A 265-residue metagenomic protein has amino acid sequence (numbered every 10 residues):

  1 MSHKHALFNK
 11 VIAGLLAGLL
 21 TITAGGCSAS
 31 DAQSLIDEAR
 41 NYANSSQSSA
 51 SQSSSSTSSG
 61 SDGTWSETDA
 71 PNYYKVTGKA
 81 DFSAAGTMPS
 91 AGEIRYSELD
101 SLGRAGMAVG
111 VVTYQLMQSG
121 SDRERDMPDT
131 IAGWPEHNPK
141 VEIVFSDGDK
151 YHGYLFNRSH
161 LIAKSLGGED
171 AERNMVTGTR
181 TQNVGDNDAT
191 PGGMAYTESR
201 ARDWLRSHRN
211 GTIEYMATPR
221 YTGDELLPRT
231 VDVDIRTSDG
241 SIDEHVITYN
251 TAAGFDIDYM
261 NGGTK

Functional and structural regions predicted by a protein language model:
S2-A13: Bacterial N-terminal signal peptides that target proteins for export
A6-F8, A50, S55, A163: Intrinsic structural disorder/low-complexity segments
A13-T21: Hydrophobic helical h-region of N-terminal Sec-dependent signal peptides in bacterial secretory/periplasmic proteins
I22-G26: C-terminal motif of bacterial Sec signal peptides marking the signal peptidase cleavage site
S28-S30: Bacterial signal peptide processing site
A32-A84: N-terminal, intrinsically disordered, polar/charged segments of Gram-positive cell-envelope systems that serve as
P89-K265: Domain-level detector of nuclease and nuclease-like folds in predominantly extracellular/periplasmic contexts
